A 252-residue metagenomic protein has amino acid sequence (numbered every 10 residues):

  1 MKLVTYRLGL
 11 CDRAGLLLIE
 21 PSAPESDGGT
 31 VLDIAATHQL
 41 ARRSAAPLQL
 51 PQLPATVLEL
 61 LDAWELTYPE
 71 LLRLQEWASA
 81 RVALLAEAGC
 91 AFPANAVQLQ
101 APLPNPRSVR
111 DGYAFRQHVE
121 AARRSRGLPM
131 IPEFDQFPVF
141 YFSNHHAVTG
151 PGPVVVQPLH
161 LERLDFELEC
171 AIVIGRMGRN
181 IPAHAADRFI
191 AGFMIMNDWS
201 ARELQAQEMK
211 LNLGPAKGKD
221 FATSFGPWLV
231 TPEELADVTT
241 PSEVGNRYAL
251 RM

Functional and structural regions predicted by a protein language model:
M1-V139, H145: N-terminal non-catalytic cap/leader segment that marks the start of a structured domain
Q100-M252: Glycine-enriched loop-and-adjacent helix/strand subsegments that border the catalytic/binding cleft of enzyme cores
